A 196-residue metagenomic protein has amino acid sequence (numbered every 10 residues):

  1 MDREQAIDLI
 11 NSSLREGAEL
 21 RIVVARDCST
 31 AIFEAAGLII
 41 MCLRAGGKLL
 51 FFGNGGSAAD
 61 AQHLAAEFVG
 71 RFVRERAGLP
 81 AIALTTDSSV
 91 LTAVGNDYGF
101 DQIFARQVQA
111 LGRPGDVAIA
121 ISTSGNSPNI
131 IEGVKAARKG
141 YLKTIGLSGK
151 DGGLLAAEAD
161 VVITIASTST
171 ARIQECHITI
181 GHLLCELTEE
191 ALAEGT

Functional and structural regions predicted by a protein language model:
M1-D27: Generic N-terminal amphipathic, Lys/Arg-enriched alpha-helix
L38-G112: Glycine-rich, small/polar surface segments that engage phosphate groups of diverse ligands
S57-Q62, N126-G133, L155: Short glycine/serine/threonine-rich phosphate/pyrophosphate-binding segments that cradle anionic phosphate groups
T85, S122, S148, I163-A171: Short beta->alpha connector loops at strand-helix junctions that form conserved, small/polar/Pro-enriched
A110, A118, A171-T196: A charged, well-structured terminal subsegment
A118, T144, V162-T164: Short, well-ordered beta-strand core segments
A137-G146: Short beta-strand/loop segments at the ligand-binding rim of alpha/beta enzyme cores
L147-A159: Short, glycine/polar-rich helix-capping loops at beta-to-alpha or helix-loop-helix junctions that flank or form
